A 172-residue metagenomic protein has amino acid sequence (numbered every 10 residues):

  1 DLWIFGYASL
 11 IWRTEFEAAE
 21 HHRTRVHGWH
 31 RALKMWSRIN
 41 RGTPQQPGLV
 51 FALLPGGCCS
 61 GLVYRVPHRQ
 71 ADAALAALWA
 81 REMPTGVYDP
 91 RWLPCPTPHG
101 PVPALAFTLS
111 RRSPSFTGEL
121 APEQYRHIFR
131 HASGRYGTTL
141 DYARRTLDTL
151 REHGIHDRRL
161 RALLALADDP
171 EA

Functional and structural regions predicted by a protein language model:
D1-A172: A glycine-rich, hydrophobic/aromatic-adjacent loop/helix-cap motif
